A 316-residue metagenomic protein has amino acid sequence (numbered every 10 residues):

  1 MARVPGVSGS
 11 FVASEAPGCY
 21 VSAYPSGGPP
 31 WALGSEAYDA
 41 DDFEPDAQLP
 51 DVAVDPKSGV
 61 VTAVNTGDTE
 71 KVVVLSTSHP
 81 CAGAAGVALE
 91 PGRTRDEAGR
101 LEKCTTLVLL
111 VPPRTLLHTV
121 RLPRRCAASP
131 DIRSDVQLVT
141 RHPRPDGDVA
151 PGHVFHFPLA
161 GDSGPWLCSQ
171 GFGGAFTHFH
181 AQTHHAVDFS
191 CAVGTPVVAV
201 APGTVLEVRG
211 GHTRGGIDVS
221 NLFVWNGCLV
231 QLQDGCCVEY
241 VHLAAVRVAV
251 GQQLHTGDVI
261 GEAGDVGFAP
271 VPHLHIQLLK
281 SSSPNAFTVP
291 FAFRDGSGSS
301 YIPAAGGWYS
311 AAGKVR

Functional and structural regions predicted by a protein language model:
G6-P56: Low-complexity, acidic Ser/Thr/Pro/Gly-rich terminal tails and inter-domain linkers that flank the onset of structured
E15-G18, C81-S129: Intrinsically disordered, low-complexity Pro/Gly/Ser/Thr-rich segments with frequent PxxP/GP/PP motifs and embedded
T62-E70, H79-P80: Asparagine-centered strand-capping/turn motif at beta-strand->loop junctions
T119-V224, A312-V315: Surface-exposed, glycine-biased beta-strand/turn segments
H153-F155, D162, L167-S169, V198 (+2 more regions): Acidic, glycine-rich catalytic/binding loops that coordinate metals and/or anionic ligands
A192, V198, Q233-D258: Short histidine-centered loop motifs in beta-beta connectors
T204-L206, A244, L279: Conserved positions in beta-strands of structured domains
V208-F223, D258-L274: Flexible, gly/ser-rich surface segments that form the specificity/activation loops bordering the active-site cleft
